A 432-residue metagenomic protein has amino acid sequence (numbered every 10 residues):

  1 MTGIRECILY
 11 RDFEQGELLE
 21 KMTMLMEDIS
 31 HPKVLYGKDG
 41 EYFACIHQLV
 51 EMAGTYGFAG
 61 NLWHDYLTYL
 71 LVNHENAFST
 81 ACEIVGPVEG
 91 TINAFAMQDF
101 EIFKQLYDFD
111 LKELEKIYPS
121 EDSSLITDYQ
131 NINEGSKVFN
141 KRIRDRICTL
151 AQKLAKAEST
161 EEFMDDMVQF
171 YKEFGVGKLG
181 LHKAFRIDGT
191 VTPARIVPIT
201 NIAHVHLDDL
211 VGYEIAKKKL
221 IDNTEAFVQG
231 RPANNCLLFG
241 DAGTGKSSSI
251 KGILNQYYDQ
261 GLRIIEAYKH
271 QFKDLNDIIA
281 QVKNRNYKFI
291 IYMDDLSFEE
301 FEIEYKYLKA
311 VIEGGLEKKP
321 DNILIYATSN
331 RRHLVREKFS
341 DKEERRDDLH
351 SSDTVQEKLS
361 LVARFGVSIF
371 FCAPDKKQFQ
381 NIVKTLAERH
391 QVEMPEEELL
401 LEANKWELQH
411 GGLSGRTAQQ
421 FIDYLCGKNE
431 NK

Functional and structural regions predicted by a protein language model:
M1-V211: AAA+ P-loop ATPase mechanoenzymes
I202-C236: Pre-Walker A (pre-P-loop) alpha-helix and adjacent loop at the N terminus of AAA/AAA+ ATPase modules, a conserved
N235-A267, D277-K283: Walker A/P-loop
A280, N284, E299-L349, D353: Conserved catalytic/switch belt of AAA+ P-loop NTPases
D294-L296: Walker B catalytic acidic pair
S329, R346-L359, G366-Q380: Conserved AAA+ ATPase "SRH/arginine-finger" region at the nucleotide-binding site
S368, C372-K432: C-terminal alpha-helical "lid" subdomain
